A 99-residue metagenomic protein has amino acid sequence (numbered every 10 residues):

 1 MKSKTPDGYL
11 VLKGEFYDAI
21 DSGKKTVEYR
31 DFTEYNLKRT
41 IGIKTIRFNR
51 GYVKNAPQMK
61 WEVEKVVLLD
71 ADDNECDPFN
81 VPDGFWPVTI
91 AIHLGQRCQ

Functional and structural regions predicted by a protein language model:
K2-Q99: Structured alpha/beta reader/binder surfaces that contact nucleic acids or chromatin modification marks
